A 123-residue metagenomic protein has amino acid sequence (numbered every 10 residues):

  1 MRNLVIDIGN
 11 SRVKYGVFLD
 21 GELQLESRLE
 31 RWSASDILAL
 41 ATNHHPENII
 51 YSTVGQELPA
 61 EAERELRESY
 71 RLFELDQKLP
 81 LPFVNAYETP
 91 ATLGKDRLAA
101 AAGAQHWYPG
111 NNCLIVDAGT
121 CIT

Functional and structural regions predicted by a protein language model:
M1-Q24, A104, Y108-T123: Gly/Thr-rich phosphate-binding beta-strand-loop-beta motif of the actin/hexokinase/Hsp70
S27-L29: Short hydrophobic alpha-helix segments
R31-A34, Q56: Short, surface-exposed acidic/glycine-rich loop or hinge patches that mediate macromolecular interfaces
S35-N43: Short amphipathic alpha-helix with an adjacent loop that forms part of the alpha/beta core around
N43-G94: Short beta-strand-loop/turn "lid" adjacent to the catalytic site in phosphate-handling enzymes
R71, L79-T123: Phosphate-binding/catalytic loop of phosphoryl-transfer enzymes
